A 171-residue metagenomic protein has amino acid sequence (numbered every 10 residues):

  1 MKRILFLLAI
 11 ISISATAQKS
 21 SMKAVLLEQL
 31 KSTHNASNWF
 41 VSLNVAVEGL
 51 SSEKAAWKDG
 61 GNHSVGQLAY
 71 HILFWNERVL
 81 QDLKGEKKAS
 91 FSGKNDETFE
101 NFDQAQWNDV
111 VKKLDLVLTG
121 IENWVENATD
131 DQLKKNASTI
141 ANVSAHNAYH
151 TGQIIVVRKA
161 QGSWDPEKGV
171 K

Functional and structural regions predicted by a protein language model:
M1-M22: Bacterial Sec-dependent N-terminal signal peptides
K19-N35: Short N-terminal segments immediately surrounding and downstream of signal-peptide cleavage
A24, L114-A128, H146-V156: Short flexible/disordered coil segments
A24, N95-F99: Short glycine/proline- and charge-enriched loop/turn segments that cap or connect secondary-structure elements
K31-H34, F40, N44-V47, S52-D96 (+1 more regions): Short, contiguous alpha-helical
T33-F40, V110-L116: An acidic intrinsically disordered interaction segment
F99-D131, S138-A141: Acidic/histidine-rich alpha-helical segments that form the ligand environment of transition-metal centers
